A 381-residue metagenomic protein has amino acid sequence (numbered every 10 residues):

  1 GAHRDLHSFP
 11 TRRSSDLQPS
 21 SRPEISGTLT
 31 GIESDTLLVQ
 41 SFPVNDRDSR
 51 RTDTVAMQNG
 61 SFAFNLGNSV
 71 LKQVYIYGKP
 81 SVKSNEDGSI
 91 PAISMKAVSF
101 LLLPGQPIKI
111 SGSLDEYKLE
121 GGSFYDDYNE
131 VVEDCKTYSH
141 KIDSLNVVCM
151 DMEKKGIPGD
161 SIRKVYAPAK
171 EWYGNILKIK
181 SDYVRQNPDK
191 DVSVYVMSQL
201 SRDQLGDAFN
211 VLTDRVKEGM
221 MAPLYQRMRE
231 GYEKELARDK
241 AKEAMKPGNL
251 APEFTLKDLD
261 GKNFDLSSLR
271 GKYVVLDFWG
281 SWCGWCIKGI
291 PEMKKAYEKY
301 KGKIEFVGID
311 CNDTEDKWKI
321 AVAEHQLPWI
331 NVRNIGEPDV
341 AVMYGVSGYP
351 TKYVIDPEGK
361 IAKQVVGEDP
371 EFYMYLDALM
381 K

Functional and structural regions predicted by a protein language model:
G1-S14: Short, small-residue-biased leader/transition segments that mark boundaries at the very start of proteins
L17-P168: A non-transmembrane, solvent-exposed segment enriched in polar/low-complexity residues
P188-Q199: Amphipathic alpha-helical repeat scaffolds of TPR domains
G206-K257, K262, S267-K272, E298 (+3 more regions): N-proximal helix/coil linker or "cap" segments that precede and/or mark the start of modular domains
R270-G271, F278-K295: Conserved redox-active cysteine motifs that mediate thiol-disulfide chemistry, especially di-cysteine Cys-X(1-2)-Cys
Y273-V274, P350: Alpha/beta-hydrolase fold active-site loops
K288-H325, V332, G336-M343, M374-Y375: Structural microenvironment flanking redox-active thiols in thiol-disulfide oxidoreductases
H325-L327, G336-M380: Thiol/disulfide oxidoreductase modules built on the thioredoxin-like
